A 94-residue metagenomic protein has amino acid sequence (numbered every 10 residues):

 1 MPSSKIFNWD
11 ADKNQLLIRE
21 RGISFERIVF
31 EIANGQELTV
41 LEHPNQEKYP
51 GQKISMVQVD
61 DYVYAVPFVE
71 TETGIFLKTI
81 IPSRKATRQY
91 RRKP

Functional and structural regions predicted by a protein language model:
M1-P94: Ribonuclease/tRNase effector modules and their secretory precursors
